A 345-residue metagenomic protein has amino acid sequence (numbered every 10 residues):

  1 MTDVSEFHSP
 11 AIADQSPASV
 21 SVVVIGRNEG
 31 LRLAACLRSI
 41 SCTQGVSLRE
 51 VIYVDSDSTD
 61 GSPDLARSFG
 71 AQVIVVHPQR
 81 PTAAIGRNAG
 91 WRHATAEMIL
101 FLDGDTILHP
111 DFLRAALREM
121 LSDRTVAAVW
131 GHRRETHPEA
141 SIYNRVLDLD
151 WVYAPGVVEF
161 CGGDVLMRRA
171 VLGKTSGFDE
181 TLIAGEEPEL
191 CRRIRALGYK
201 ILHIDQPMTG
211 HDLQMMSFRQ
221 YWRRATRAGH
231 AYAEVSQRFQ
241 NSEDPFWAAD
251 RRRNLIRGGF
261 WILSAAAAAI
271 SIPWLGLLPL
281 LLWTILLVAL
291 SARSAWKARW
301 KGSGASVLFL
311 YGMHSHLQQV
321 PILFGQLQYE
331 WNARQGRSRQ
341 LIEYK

Functional and structural regions predicted by a protein language model:
R38-L48: Short, acidic, metal-binding catalytic loop of nucleotide-sugar glycosyltransferases
S39, D55-P63, T106: A conserved acidic beta->alpha catalytic loop
H77-A94, A115, E159, G163: Glycine-rich, basic loop-to-helix element that forms the pyrophosphate-binding segment of sugar-nucleotide handling
I99: Short aromatic/hydrophobic "clamp" motif used to bind/position activated sugar donors
I107-I142, D212: Conserved donor NDP-sugar-binding/catalytic core segment of glycosyltransferases
R134-T136, D150-G173, I183, E189 (+1 more regions): A recurrent flexible, glycine/aromatic-enriched loop bordering the glycosyltransferase active site that acts as
T181-L182, P188-F246: Catalytic donor/gating beta->alpha subdomain of glycosyltransferases that bind UDP-sugars
G258-W331: Membrane-embedded multi-pass helical conduit in multi-pass membrane proteins, especially envelope-biosynthetic
